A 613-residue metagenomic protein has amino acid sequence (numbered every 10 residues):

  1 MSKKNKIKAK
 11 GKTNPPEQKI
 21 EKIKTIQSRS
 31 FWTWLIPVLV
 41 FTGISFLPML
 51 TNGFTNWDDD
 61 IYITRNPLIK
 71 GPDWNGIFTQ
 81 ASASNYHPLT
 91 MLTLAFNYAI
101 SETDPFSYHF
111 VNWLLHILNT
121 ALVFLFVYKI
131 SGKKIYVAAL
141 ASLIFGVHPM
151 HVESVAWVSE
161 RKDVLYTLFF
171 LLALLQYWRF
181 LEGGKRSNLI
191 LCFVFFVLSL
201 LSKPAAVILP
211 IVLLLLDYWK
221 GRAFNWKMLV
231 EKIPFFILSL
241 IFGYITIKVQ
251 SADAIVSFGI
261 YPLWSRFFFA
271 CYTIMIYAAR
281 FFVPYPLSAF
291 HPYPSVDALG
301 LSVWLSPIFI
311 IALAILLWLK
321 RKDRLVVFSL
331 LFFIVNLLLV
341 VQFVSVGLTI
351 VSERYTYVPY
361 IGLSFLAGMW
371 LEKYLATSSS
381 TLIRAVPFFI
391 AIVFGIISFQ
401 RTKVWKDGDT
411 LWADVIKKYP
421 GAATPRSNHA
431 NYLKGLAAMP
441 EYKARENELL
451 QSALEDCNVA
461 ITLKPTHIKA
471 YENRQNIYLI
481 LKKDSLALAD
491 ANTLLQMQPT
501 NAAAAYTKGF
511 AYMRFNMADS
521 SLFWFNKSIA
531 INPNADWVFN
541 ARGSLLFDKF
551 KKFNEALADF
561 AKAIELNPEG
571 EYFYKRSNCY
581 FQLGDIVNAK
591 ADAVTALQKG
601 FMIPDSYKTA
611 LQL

Functional and structural regions predicted by a protein language model:
S2-P440, R445, Q451-E455, V459-K469 (+4 more regions): Polytopic membrane enzymes that build or remodel cell-surface glycoconjugates and lipids
T402, L436, L481, F515 (+2 more regions): Structural motif corresponding to the intra-repeat A-B loop/turn of tetratricopeptide repeats
V415, V459-A460, T493-L494, K527-S528 (+2 more regions): Canonical positions in the second alpha-helix
A422, H467, N501, A535 (+2 more regions): Residue-level recognition of tetratricopeptide repeat
R426-L433, D456, A470-Y478, D490 (+7 more regions): TPR/Sel1-like alpha-solenoid repeat signature
